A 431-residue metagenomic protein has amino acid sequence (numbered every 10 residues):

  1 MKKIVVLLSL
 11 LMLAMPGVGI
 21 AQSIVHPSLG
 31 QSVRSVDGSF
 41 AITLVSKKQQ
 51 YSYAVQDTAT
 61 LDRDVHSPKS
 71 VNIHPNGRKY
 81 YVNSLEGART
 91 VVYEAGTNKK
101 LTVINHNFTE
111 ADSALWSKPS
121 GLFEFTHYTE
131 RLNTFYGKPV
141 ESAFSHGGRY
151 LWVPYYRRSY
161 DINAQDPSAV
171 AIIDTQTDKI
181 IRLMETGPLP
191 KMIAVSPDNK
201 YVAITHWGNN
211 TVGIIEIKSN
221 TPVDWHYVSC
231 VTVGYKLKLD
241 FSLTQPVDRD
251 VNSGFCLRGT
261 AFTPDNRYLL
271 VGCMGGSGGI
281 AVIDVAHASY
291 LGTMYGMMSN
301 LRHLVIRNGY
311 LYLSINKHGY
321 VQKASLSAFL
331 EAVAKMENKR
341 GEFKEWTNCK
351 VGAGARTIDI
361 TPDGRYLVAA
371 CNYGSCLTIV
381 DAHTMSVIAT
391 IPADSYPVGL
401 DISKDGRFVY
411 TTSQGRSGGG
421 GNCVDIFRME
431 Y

Functional and structural regions predicted by a protein language model:
I4-A14: Sec-dependent N-terminal signal peptides
L11, A21-Y431: Predominantly soluble domains enriched in secretory-pathway, periplasmic, or organellar proteins
P16-I20: Hydrophobic alpha-helical membrane-insertion segments, chiefly the h-region of N-terminal signal peptides
